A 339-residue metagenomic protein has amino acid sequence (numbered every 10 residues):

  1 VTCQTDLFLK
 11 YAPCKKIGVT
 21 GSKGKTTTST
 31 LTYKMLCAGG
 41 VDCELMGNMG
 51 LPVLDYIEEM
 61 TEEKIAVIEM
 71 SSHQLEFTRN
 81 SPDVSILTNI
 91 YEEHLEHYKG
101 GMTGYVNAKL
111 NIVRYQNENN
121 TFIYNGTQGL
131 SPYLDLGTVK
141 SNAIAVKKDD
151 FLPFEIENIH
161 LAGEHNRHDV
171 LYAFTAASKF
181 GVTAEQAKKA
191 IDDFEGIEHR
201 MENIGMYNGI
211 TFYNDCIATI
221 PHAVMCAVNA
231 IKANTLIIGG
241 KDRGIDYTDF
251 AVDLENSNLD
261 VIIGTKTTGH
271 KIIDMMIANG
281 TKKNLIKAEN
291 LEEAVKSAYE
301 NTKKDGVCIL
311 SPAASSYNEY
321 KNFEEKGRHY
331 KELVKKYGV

Functional and structural regions predicted by a protein language model:
T2-K140, K296, N318, H329-V339: Phosphate-binding loop of NTP-binding sites
V19, N48, T88, Y105 (+8 more regions): Residue-level signal for inorganic ion chemistry
Q116-T121, T138-A143, S257-D260, T281-K283: A short helix->loop->beta-strand "cap" motif at the edges of active sites that frequently abuts
F122-G126, I237-G239, N258-T267: Short internal beta-strands
Q128-L134, G244-D246, T268-D274: Short, charged/polar "capping" segments at the starts of alpha-helices and the immediately preceding loops
I159-L259: Nucleotide phosphate-binding/pyrophosphate-handling subdomain across enzymes that bind or process nucleotide phosphates
T248-G306: C-terminal helical cap/extension that packs against the catalytic core of soluble nucleotide-cofactor enzymes
A294, A298-G327, K331: A glycine-rich beta-strand to alpha-helix segment that forms a phosphate/ribose-binding loop at ligand/cofactor sites
